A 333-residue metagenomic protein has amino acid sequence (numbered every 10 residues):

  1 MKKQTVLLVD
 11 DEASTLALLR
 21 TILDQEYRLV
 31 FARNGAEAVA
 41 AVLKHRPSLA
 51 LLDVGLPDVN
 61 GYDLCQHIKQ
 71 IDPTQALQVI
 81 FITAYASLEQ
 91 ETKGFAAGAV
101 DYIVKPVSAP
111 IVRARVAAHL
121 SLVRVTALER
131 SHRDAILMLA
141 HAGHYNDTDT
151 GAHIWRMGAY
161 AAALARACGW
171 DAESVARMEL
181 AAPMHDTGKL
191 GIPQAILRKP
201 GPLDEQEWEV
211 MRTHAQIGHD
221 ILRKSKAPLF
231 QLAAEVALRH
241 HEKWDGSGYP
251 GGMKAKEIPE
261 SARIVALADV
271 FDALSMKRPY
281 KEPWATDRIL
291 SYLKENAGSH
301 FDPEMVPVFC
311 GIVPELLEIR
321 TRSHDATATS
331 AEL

Functional and structural regions predicted by a protein language model:
A13-F31: Two-component/phosphorelay signaling modules centered on CheY-like receiver
L16, V54-P57, Q66, Q75 (+3 more regions): The feature encodes the CheY-like receiver
R33-E37, S48, N60-D63: Acidic catalytic/metal-coordinating carboxylates
A40, Y62-Q75: Short amphipathic alpha-helix used as the core "switch/output" element in two-component signaling
H45-L51, L56: Active-site beta3 strand of CheY-like receiver
E89, I103-V116: C-terminal output helix
Y145-L333: Metal-dependent catalytic cores of enzymes that make or break cyclic nucleotides and related phosphoester linkages
